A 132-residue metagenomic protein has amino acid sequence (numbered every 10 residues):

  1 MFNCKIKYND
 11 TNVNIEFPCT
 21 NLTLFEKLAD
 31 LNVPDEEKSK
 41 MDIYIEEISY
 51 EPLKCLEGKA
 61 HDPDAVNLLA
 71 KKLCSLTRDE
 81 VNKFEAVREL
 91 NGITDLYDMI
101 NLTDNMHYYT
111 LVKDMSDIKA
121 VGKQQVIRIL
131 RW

Functional and structural regions predicted by a protein language model:
M1-W132: Acidic interaction surfaces
